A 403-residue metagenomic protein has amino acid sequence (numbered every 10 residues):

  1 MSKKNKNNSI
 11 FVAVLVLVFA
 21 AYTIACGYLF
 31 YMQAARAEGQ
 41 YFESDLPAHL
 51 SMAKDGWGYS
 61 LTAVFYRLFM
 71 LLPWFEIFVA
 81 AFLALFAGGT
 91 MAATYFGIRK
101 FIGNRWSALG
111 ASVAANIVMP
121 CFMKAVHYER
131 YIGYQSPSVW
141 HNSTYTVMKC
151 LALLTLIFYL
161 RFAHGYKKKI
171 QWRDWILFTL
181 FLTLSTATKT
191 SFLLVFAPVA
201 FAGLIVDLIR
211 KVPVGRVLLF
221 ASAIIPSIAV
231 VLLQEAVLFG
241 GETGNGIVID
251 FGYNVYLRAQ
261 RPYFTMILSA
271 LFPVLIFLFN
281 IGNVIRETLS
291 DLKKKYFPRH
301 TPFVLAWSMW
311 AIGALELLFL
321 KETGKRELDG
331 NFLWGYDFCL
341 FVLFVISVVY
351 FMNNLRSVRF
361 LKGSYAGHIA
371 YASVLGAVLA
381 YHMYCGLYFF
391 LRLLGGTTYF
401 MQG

Functional and structural regions predicted by a protein language model:
M1-Y28, R105-L109: Start-transfer (signal-anchor) and selected internal transmembrane alpha helices of multi-pass inner/ER membrane
D45-F78, A84, T397: Short hydrophobic/aromatic helix or loop-helix immediately within or flanking a transmembrane segment in polytopic
A81-W106, L154: Transmembrane-helix motifs of polytopic, lipid-linked glycan transferases
G110-L160, G330-C339: Membrane-interface micro-motifs in multi-pass membrane enzymes
F158-T183: Short hydrophobic alpha-helices at membrane interfaces in multi-pass membrane enzymes
D174-T190, F196, F201: Membrane-interface alpha helices of multi-pass inner-membrane proteins
F196-I225: Perimembrane helix-loop-helix junctions
A223, S227-L232, A236-G403: Transmembrane helical bundles and short interhelical boundary loops of multi-pass, membrane-embedded
